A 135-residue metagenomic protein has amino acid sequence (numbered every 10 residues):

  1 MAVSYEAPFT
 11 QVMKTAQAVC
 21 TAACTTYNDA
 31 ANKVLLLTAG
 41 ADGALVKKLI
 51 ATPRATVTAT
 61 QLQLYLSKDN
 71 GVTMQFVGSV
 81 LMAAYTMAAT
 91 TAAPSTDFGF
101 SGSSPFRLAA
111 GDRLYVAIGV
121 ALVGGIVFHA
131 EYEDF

Functional and structural regions predicted by a protein language model:
M1-G43, R107-F135: C-terminal interaction-tip segments
G40-K48, V57: Extended extracellular/luminal ectodomain segments enriched in beta-structured repeat modules
K48-T52, L114-V116: Buried hydrophobic-core signal for structured, non-transmembrane domains
P53, K68, Y132-D134: Beta-strand elements of well-folded, non-transmembrane domains
P53-Q61, V120-I126: Extended, low-complexity, turn-rich repeat/linker tracts enriched in Gly/Pro/Ser/Thr and Asp/Glu that occur
V57-G78: Short, surface-exposed beta-strand/strand-loop-strand elements in extracellular ectodomains
F76-T86: Solvent-exposed serine/threonine-rich low-complexity stretches and specific carbohydrate-binding patches
A92-G111: Beta-sandwich interaction modules
